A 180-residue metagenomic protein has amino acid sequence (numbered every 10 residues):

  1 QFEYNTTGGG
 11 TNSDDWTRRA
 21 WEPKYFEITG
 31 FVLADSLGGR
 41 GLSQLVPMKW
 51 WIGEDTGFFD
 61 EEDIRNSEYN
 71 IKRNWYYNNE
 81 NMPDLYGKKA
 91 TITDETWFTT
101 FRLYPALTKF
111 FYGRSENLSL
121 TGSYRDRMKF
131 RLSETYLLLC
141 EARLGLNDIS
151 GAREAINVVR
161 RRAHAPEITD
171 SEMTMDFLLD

Functional and structural regions predicted by a protein language model:
Q1-R131: Elongated scaffold/linker segments in the mid-to-C-terminal portions of large proteins
Q1-T11, A165-F177: Short, surface-exposed recognition loops and adjoining beta-strand edges that mediate ligand/DNA contacts, enriched
D63-Y69, R127-V159, M175-D180: Extended, hydrophobic/aromatic-rich amphipathic alpha-helical segments that build helical scaffolds
L107, R114, Y136, D148 (+1 more regions): Intrinsically disordered, low-complexity segments enriched in polar/charged small residues
